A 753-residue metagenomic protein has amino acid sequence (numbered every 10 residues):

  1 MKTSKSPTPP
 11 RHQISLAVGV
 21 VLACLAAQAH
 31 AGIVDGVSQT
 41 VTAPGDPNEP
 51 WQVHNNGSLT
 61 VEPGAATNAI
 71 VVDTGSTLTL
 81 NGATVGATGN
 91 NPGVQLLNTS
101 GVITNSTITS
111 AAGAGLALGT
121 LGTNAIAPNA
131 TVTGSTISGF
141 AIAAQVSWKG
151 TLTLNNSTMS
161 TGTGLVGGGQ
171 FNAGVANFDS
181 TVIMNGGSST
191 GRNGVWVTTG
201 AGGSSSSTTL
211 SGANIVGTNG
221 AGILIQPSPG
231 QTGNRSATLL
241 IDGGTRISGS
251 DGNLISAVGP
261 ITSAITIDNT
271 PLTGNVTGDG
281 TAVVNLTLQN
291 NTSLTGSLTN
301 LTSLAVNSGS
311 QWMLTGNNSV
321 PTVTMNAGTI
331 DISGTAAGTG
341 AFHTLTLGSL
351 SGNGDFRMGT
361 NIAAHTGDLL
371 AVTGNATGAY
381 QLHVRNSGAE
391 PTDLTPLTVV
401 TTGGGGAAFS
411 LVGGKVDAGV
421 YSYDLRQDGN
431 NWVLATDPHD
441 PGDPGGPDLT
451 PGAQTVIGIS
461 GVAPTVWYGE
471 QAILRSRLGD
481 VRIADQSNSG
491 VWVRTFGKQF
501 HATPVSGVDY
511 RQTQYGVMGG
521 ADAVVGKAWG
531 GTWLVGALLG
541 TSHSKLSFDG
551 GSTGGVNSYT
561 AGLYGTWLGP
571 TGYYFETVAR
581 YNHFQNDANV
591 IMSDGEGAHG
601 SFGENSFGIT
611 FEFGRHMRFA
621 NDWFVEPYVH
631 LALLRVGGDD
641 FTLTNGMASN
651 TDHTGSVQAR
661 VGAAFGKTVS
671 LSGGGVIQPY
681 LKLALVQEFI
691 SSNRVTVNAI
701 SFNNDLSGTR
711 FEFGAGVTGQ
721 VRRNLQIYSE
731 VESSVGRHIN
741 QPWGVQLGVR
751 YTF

Functional and structural regions predicted by a protein language model:
K2-H30: Gram-negative bacterial Sec-dependent N-terminal signal peptides
V34-T67, N81-N91, T104-L116, V132-F140 (+11 more regions): Beta-strand-rich solenoid/repeat architectures in extracellular/passenger domains of polysaccharide-targeting enzymes
P47-N48, A66, G217, R246-D251 (+3 more regions): Extracellular beta-solenoid/beta-roll
D179, R192, S205, G220 (+11 more regions): Transmembrane beta-barrel architecture of outer membranes
T373, V481-R482, T513, M518-G526 (+8 more regions): Transmembrane beta-barrel domains of outer membrane proteins
D443-N621, V625, V731-E732, R737-P742: Outer membrane beta-barrel translocator domains of Type V secretion systems
K527, A648-F753: Outer membrane beta-barrel transmembrane domains
S544-G555, F584-F607, L634-A659, E688-G708 (+1 more regions): Extracellular/periplasm-exposed beta-strand and loop segments of Gram-negative cell-envelope proteins, dominated by
